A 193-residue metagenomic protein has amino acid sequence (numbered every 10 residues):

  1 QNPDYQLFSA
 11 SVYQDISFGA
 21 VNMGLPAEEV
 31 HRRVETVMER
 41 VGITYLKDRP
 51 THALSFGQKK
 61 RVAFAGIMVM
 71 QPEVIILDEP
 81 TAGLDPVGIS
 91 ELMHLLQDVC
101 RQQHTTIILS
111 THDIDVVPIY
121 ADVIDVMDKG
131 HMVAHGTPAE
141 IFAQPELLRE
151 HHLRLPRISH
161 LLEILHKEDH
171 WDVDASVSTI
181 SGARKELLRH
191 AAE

Functional and structural regions predicted by a protein language model:
E28-L46: Conserved ABC ATPase "signature" region
P50-L54: Conserved ABC ATPase signature
Q71: Conserved catalytic motifs of ABC-family nucleotide-binding domains
I75-D78: Catalytic Walker B motif of ABC-type/P-loop ATPase nucleotide-binding domains
T111-H112: H-loop/switch region of ABC-family ATPase nucleotide-binding domains
V117-I119: A short, surface-exposed alpha-helical micro-motif characterized by mixed small hydrophobic and charged/polar residues
K129-G130: Conserved ABC ATPase "signature" C-loop
